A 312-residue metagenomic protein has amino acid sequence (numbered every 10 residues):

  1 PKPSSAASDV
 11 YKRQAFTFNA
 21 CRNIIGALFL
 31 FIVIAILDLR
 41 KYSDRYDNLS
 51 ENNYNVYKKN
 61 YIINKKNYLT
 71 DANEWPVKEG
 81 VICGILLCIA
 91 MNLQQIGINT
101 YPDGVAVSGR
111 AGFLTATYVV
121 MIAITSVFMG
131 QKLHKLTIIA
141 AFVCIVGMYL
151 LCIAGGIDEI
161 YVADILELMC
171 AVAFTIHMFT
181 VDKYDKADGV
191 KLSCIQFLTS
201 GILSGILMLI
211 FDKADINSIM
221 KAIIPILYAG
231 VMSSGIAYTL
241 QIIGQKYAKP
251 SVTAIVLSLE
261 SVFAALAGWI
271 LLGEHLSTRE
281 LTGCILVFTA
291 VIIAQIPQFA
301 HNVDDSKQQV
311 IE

Functional and structural regions predicted by a protein language model:
P1-A7, Y11: Single conserved hydrophobic/aromatic residue that forms the stacking wall/gate of nucleotide- or nucleobase-binding
K12-A20, A72-V77, I153-A173, L209-Y228 (+1 more regions): Juxtamembrane helix-entry segments on the extracytoplasmic side of multipass membrane proteins
A15-F16, A27-L30, I122-A123, A141 (+3 more regions): Transmembrane alpha-helical segments that form core, pore/gating elements of small-molecule transporters/exporters
T17-A20, I24-L28, M91, Q95-Q131 (+2 more regions): Specific alpha-helical transmembrane segments that line the substrate/conduction pathway and gating interfaces
A20-C21, A111-T117, V181-G201, S234-I270: Helix-helix packing/entry segments at the starts of transmembrane helices
N23, D38, A222, S258-E312: C-terminal-most transmembrane helix of multi-pass membrane proteins
L30, L133-I153, C170-F174, S204 (+1 more regions): Hydrophobic transmembrane alpha-helices of multi-pass small-molecule transport proteins
L37-L114, M148-L150, G230-A248: Specific transmembrane alpha-helical segments of multi-pass solute transporters/efflux pumps, especially DMT/EamA
